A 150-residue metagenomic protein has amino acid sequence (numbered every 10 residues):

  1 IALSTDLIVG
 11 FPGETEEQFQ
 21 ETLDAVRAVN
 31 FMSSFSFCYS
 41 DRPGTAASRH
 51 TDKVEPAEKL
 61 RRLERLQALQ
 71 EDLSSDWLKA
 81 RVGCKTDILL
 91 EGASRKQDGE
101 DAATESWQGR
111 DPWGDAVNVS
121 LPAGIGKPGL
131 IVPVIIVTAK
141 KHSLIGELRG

Functional and structural regions predicted by a protein language model:
I1-T45, R65-S74: Conserved C-terminal portion of the radical SAM core fold that forms the substrate/S-adenosylmethionine-binding
R49-G150: Terminal RNA-binding accessory module
